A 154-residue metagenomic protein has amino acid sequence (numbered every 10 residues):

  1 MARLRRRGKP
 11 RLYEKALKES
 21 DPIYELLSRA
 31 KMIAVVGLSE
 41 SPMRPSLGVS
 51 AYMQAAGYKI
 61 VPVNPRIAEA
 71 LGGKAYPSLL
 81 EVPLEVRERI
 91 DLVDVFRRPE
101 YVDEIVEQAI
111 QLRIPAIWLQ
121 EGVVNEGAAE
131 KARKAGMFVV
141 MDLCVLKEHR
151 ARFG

Functional and structural regions predicted by a protein language model:
A2-R11: Helix-enriched interaction subdomains in cytosolic or periplasmic regions, typified by TIR/SEFIR signaling/NADase cores
Y13-E19, A70-E88, D94-D103: Glycine-rich, highly charged phosphate/nucleotide-binding loops
A34-V36: Conserved beta-strand elements of the Class I
S39-R44, A51-L71: NAD(P)-binding Rossmann-fold cofactor-contacting core
A56-Y58, L112-I117, A135-M137: A short helix->loop->beta-strand "cap" motif at the edges of active sites that frequently abuts
Y101-W118: Rossmann-fold NAD(P) dinucleotide-binding segment
E121-H149, F153: Rossmann-fold NAD(P)-binding glycine/threonine-rich loop
